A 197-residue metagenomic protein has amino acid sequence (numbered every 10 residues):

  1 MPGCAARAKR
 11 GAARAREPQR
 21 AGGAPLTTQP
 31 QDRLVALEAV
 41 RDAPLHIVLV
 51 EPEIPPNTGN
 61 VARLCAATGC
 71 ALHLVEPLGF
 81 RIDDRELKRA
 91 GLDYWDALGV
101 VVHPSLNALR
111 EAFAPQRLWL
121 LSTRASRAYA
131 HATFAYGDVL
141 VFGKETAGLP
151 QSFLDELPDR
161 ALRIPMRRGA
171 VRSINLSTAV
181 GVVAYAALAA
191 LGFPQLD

Functional and structural regions predicted by a protein language model:
P2-D197: Post-transcriptional modification and biogenesis factors for structured RNAs of the translation apparatus
